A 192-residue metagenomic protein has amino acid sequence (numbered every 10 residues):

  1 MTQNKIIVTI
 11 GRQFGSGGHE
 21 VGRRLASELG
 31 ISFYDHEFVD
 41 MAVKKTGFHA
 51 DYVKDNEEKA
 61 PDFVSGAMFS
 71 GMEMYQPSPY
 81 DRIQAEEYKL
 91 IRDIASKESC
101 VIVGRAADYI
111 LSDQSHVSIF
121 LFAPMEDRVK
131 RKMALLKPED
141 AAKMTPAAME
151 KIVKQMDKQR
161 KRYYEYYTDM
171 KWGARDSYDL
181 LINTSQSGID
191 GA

Functional and structural regions predicted by a protein language model:
Q3-R12, E98: Pre-Walker A (Motif I) flank of P-loop NTPase domains
I10-A26: Glycine-rich phosphate-binding P-loop
S32-K44: Short beta-strand-centered segment that lines the nucleotide-binding/catalytic pocket of NTP-utilizing
V43-S99: ATP-dependent small-molecule kinase phosphotransfer cores that center on conserved nucleotide phosphate-binding segments
F63-A67, A141-D190: Small-molecule kinase domains that catalyze NTP-dependent phosphoryl transfer to phosphate-bearing small molecules
A107-Y109, A123-R128, Q186-G188: Conserved nucleotide-binding/hydrolysis micro-motifs of P-loop NTPases
D113-M133, A142-Q155: Conserved phosphate-donor/acceptor-positioning beta-strand/loop module used by diverse small-molecule
